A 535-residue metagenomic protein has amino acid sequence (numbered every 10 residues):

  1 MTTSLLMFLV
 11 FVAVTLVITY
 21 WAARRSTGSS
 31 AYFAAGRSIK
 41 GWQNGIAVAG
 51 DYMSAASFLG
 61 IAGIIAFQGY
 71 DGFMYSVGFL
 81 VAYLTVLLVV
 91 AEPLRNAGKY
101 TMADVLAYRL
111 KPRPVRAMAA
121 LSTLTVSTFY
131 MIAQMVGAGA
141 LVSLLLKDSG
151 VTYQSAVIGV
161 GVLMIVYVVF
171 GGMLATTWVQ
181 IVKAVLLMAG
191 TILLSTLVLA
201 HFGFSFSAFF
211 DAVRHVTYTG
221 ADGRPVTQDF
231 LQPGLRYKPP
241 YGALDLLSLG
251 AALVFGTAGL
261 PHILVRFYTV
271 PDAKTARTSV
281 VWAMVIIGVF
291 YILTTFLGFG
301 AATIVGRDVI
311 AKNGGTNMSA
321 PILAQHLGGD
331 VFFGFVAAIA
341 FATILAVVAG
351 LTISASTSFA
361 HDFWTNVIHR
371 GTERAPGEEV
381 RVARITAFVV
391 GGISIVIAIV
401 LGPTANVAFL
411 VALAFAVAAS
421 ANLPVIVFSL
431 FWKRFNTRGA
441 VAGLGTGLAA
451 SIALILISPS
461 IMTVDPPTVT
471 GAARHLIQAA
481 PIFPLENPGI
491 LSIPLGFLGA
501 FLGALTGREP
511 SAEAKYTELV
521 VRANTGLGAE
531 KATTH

Functional and structural regions predicted by a protein language model:
M1-F58, V168-G171, E530, T534: Membrane-interface "cap" regions at the ends of multi-pass membrane proteins
M1-W21, D245, T437-H535: A generic transmembrane alpha-helix motif of multi-pass inner-membrane proteins
M7-T19, Y83-L88, S122-S127, A140 (+9 more regions): Hydrophobic core segments of alpha-helical transmembrane domains in multi-pass membrane transport and ion-translocation
G28-F33, Y100, F206-D211, F409-L410 (+2 more regions): Short, Lys/Arg-enriched, Gly/Pro-containing loop segments at transmembrane-helix junctions of multi-pass membrane
R37-I39, Q43, G60-M74, T152 (+3 more regions): Loop-to-helix junctions at membrane interfaces in multi-pass transport proteins
I61-F170, G242-D245, H262-L413, P510 (+1 more regions): Helix-loop-helix junctions that connect adjacent transmembrane helices in secondary transporters/permeases, recognized
G171-Q180, L430-A442: Membrane-helix interface "capping/anchor" motifs
A418-P424: C-terminal catalytic subdomain
